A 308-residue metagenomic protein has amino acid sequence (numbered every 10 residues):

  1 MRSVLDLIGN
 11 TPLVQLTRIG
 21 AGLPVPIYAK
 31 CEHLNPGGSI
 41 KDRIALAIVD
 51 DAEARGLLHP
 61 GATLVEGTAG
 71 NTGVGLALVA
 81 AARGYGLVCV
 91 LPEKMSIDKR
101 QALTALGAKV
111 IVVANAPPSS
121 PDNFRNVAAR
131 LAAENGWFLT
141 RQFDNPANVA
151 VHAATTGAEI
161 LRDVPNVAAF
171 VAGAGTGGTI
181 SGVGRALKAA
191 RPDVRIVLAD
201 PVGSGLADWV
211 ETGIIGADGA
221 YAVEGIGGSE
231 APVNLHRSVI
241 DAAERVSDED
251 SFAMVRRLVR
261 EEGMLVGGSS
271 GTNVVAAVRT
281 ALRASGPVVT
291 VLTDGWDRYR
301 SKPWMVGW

Functional and structural regions predicted by a protein language model:
M1-W308: PLP-dependent amino-acid enzyme catalytic core
